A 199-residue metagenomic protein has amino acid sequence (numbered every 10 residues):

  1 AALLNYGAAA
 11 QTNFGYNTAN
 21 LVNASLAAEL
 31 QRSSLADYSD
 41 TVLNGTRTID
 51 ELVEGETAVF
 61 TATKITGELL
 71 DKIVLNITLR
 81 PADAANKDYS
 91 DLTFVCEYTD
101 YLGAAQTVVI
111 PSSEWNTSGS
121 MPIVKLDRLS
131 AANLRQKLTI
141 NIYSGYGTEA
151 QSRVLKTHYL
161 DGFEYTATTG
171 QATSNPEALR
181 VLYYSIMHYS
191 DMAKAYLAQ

Functional and structural regions predicted by a protein language model:
A1-Q199: Short, surface-exposed linear motifs at loops/turns and structural transition points
